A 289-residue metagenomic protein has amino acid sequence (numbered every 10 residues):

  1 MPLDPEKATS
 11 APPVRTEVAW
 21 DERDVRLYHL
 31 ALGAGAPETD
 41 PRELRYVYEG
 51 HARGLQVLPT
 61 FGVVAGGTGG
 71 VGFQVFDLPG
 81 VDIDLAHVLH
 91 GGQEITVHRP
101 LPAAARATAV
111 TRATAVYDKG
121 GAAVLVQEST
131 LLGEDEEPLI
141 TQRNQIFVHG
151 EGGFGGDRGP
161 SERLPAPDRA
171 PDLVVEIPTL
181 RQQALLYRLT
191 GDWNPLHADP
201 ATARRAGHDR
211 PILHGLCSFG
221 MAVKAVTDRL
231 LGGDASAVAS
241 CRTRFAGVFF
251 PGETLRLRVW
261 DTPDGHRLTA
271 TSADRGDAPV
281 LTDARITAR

Functional and structural regions predicted by a protein language model:
M1-R106: Hydrophobic, proline/glycine-rich low-complexity stretches
M1-V14, V88-V175, F249-G252, R256-R289: HotDog/MaoC-like acyl-thioester-processing domains
P2-H51, L164-S218, A225-D228: A contiguous, surface-exposed recognition patch within enzymatic or periplasmic domains that forms
E6-K7, P41-R42, G66-T68, G72-F76 (+8 more regions): A short linear-motif detector with a strong N-terminal bias
E17-A19, E43-V47, G54-V63, H87-V88 (+15 more regions): Residue-level preference for alpha-helix termini and adjacent loops
E38, G133-E137, G232-D234: Short, glycine- and charge-enriched coil/turn segments that flank and shape catalytic ligand pockets
L196-H197, A201-R285: Catalytic-pocket segment enriched in acidic/His residues
